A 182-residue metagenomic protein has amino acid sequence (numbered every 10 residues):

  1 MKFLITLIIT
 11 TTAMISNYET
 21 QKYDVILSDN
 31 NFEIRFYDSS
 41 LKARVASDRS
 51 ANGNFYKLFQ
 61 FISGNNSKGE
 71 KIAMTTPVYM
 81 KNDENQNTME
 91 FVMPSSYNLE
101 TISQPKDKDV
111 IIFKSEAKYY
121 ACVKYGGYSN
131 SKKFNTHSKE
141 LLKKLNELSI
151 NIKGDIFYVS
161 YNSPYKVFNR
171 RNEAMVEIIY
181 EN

Functional and structural regions predicted by a protein language model:
K2-N182: A solvent-exposed interaction/effector surface
